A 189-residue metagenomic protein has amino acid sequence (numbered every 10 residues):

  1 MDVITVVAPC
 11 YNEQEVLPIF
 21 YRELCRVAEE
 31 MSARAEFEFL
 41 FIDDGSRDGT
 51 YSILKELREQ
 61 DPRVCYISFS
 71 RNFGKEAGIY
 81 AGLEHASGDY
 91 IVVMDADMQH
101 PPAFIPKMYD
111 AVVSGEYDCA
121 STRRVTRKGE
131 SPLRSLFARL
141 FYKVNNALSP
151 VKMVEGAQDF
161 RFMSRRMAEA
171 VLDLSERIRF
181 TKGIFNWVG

Functional and structural regions predicted by a protein language model:
M1, F180-G189: Hydrophobic helical membrane-anchoring modules
M1-R26, R34: N-proximal low-complexity "stem/linker" segments adjacent to membrane-targeting elements
A8, A33-G45, I67-S68: Short beta-strand/loop segment that forms part of the nucleotide-sugar
E15-P18, D48-L57: Acidic helix N-cap motif at the loop->helix transition within catalytic regions of sugar-transfer enzymes
E29-R34, R58-R63: Short helix-capping segments at alpha-helix termini
D43-S52, M98-Q99: A conserved acidic beta->alpha catalytic loop
R63, F69-R71, K75-H85, Y90 (+1 more regions): Acceptor/aglycone-binding surface of glycosyltransferases and processive sugar-polymer synthases
